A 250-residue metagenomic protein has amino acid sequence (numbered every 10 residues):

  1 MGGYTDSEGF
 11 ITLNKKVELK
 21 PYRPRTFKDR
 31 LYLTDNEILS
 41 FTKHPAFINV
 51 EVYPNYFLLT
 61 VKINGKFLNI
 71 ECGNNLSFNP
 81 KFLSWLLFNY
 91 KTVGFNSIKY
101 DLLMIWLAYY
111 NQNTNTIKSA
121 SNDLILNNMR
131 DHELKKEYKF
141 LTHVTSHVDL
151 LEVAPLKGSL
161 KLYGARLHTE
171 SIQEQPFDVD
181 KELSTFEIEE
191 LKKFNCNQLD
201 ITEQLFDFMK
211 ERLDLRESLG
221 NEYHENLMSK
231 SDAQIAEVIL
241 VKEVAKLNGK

Functional and structural regions predicted by a protein language model:
G2-T42, R166-Q173, K181-K250: Conserved "right-hand" nucleotidyltransferase catalytic core of DNA-directed polymerases
T42-V52, V148-D149: Two-metal-ion RNase H-like nuclease active-site motif
F47, Y53-E71, L160, R166 (+1 more regions): RNase H-like nuclease fold core
N49, G94, Q198, T202: Short, conserved catalytic/metal-binding motifs centered on acidic residues
T60, L103-A108, L162, R166 (+2 more regions): Residue-level signal for well-ordered alpha-helical scaffold segments within enzymatic catalytic domains
G65-L162: Conserved DEDDh/DEDDy metal-dependent 3′-5′ exonuclease domain
V153-V179: N-terminal accessory/precursor segments of enzymes
